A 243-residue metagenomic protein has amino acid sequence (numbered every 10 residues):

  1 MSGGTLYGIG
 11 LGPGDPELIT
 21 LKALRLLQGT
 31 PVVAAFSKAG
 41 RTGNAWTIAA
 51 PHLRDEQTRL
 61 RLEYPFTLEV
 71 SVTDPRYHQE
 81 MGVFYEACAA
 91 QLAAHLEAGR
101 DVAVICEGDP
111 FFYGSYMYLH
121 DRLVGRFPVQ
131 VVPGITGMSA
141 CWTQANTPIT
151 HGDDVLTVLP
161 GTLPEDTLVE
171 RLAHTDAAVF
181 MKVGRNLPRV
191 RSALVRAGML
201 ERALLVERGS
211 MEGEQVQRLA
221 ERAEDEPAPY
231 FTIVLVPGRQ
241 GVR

Functional and structural regions predicted by a protein language model:
M1-P16, L21-A23, Q28-F127, M211 (+4 more regions): Class I S-adenosyl-L-methionine
L6, L172-R243: A contiguous loop/helix-start segment that scaffolds small-molecule binding in enzyme catalytic cores
P13-G14, S37-G40, Y64-P65, I135-G137 (+3 more regions): Short, acidic/turn-prone active-site loops that include or flank metal/cofactor- and phosphate-binding residues
A35-F36, R61-L62, V104-C106, V131-G134 (+3 more regions): General beta-strand structural signal in soluble alpha/beta enzymes
D55-Q57, F127-P128, A197-L204: Structural alpha-beta junctions
G108-H174, D225, G238-V242: Class I SAM-dependent methyltransferase SAM-binding "motif I" and its flanking Rossmann-like core
